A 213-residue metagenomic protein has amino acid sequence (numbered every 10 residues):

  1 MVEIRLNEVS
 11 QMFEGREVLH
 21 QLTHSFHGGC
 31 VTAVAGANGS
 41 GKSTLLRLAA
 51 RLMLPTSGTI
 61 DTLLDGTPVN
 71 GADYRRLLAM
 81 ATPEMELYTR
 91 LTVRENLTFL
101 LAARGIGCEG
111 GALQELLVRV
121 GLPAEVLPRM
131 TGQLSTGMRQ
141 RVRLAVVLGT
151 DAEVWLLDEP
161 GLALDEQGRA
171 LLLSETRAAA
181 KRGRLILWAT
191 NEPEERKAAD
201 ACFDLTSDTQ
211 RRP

Functional and structural regions predicted by a protein language model:
I4, L19-Q21: Conserved structural motif at the start of ABC-family nucleotide-binding domains
A35-A37: The feature captures the beta-strand-to-loop junction immediately N-terminal to the Walker
A50: Helix-to-loop junction immediately C-terminal to a conserved catalytic motif
G58-V69, D73-Y74: Conserved ABC transporter NBD signature motif
T98, G110-V126: Conserved ABC ATPase "signature" region
M130-G137: Conserved ABC ATPase signature
L144: Hydrophobic anchor residue at the start of the ABC signature
